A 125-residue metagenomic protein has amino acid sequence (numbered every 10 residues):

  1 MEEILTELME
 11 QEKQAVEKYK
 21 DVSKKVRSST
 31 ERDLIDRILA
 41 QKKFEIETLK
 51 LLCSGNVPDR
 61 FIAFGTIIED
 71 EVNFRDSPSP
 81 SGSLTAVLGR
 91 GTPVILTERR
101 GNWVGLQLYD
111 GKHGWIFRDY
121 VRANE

Functional and structural regions predicted by a protein language model:
M1-L5, S29-F44: Alpha-helical scaffold segments that form or flank carboxylate-/histidine-based iron centers
M1-V26: Alpha-helical bundle segments that constitute or directly flank the non-heme di-iron/ferroxidase center
Q11-Y19, I35-L49: Alpha-helical transition-metal enzyme core signature, strongest for iron centers
K24, E31, K50-V57, F61: Alpha-helical coiled-coil oligomerization motifs
S54-D76, A86-R90, T97-R100, R118-E125: SH3-family beta-barrel domains
S79-G82: Short, solvent-exposed loop/turn positions at domain surfaces that link secondary-structure elements or cap domain
G91, V104-L108, I116: SH3/SH3-like beta-barrel fold
